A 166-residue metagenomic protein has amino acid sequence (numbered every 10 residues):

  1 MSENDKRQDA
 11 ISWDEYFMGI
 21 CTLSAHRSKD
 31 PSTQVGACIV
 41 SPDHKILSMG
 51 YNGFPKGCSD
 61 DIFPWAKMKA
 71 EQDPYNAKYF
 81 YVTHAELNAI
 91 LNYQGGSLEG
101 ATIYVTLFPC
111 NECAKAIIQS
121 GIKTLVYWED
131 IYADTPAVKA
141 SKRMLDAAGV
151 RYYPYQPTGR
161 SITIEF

Functional and structural regions predicted by a protein language model:
M1-F166: Zinc-dependent deaminase catalytic domain
